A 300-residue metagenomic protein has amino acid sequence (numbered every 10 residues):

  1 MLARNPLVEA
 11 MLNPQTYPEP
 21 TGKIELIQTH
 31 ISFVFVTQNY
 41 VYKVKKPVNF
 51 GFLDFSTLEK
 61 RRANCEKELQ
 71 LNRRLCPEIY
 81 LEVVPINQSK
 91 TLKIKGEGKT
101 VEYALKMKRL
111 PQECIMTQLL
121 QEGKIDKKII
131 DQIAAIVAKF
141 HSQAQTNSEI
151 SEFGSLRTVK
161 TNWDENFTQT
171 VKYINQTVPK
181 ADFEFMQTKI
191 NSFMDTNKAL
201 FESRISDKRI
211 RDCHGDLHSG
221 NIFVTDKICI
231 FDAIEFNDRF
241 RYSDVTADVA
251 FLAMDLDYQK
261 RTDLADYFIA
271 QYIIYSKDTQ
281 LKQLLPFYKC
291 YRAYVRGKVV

Functional and structural regions predicted by a protein language model:
M1-K106, T225-I228: Conserved NTP-binding catalytic cores of kinases and kinase-like/nucleotidyltransferase enzymes across multiple kinase
F52-S56, K93-E97, L105-S219, F223-V300: ATP-dependent phospho-/nucleotidyl transfer catalytic cores
